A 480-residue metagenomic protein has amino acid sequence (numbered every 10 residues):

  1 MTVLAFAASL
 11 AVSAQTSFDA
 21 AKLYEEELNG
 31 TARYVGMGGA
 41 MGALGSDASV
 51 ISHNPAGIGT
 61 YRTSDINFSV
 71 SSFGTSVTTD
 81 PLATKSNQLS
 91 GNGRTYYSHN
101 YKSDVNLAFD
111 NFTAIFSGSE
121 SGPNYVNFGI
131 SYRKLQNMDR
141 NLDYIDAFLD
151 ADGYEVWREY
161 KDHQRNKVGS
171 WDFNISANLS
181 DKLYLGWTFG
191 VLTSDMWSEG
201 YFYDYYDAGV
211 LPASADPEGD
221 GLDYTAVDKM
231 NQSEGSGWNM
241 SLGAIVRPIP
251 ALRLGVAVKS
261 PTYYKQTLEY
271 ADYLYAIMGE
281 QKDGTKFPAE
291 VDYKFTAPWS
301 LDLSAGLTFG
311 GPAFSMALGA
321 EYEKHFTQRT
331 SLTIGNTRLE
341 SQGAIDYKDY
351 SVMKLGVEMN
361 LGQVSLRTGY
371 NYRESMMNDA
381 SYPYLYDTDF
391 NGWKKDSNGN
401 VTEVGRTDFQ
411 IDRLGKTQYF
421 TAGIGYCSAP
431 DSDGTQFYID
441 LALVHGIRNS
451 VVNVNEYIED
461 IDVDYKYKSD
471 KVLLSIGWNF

Functional and structural regions predicted by a protein language model:
M1-F18: Bacterial Sec-dependent N-terminal signal peptides
T2-L4, N54, G186: Short charge-dense sequence patches
A7-L10, T60, F437: Charged, amphipathic alpha-helical interaction segments
A8-V12, A56, V70: Residue-level signal for alpha-helical transmembrane segments in multi-pass membrane proteins
Q15-N29, Y34, D110-F480: Outer-membrane beta-barrel porins/channels
A32, L44-H53, G59-L142, N166-G169: Outer-membrane beta-barrel translocator/receptor signature
